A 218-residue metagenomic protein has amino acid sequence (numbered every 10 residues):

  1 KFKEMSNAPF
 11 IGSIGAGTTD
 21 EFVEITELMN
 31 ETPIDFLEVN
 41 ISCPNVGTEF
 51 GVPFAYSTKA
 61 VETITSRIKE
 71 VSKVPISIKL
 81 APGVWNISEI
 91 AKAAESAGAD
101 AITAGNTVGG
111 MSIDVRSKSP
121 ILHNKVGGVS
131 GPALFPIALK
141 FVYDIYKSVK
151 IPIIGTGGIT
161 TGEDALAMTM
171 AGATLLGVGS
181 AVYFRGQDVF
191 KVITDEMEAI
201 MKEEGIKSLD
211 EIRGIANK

Functional and structural regions predicted by a protein language model:
K1, R67, A93, D144 (+2 more regions): Alpha-helical scaffold segments in soluble metabolic enzymes
K1-I11, G15-D20: N-terminal capping/small domains of soluble enzymes
K3-S6, P33, S72, M197-G205: Structural signal for hydrophobic packing residues in well-ordered secondary-structure cores of soluble enzyme domains
S13-I14, T156-G157, R185: Small/polar loops that bind or transfer phosphate-bearing groups
G17-I154, T160-V178: Alpha/beta enzyme core
D20, K59, E89, D188-K191 (+1 more regions): Generic alpha-helical secondary structure signal
I113-G127, T169, S180-K207: C-terminal helical cap(s) of enzyme catalytic domains, especially alpha/beta-barrels
D210-K218: A short, charged, Gly/Pro-tolerant segment at domain boundaries
